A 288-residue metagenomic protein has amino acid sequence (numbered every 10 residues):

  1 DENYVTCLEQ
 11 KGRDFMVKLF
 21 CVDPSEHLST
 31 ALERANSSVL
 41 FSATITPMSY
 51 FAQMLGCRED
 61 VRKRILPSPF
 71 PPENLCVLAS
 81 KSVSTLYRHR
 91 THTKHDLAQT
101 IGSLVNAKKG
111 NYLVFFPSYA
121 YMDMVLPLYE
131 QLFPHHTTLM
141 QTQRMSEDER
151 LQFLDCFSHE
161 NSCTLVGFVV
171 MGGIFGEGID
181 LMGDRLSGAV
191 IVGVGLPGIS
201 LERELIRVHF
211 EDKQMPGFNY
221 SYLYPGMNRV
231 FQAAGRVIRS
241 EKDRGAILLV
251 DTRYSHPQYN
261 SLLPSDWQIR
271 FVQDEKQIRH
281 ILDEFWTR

Functional and structural regions predicted by a protein language model:
D1-R288: ASCE RecA-like P-loop NTPase motor cores that couple ATP hydrolysis to mechanical translocation on nucleic acids
